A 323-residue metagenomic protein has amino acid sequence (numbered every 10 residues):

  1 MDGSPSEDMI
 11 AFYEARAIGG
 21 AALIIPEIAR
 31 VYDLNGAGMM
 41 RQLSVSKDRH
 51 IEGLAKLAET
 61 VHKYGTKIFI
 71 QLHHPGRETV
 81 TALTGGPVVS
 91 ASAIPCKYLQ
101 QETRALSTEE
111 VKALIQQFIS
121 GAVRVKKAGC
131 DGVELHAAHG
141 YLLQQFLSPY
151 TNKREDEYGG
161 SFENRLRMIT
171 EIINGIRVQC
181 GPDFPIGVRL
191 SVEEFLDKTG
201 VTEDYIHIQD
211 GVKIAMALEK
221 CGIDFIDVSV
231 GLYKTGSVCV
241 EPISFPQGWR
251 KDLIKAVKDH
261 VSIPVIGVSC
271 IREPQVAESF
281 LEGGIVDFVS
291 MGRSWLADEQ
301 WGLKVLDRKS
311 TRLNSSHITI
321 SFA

Functional and structural regions predicted by a protein language model:
M1-R312, S316: Flavin-dependent oxidoreductase catalytic cores
N314-S315, S321-A323: Hydrophobic alpha-helical segments, chiefly the membrane-spanning helices and signal/signal-anchor peptides
